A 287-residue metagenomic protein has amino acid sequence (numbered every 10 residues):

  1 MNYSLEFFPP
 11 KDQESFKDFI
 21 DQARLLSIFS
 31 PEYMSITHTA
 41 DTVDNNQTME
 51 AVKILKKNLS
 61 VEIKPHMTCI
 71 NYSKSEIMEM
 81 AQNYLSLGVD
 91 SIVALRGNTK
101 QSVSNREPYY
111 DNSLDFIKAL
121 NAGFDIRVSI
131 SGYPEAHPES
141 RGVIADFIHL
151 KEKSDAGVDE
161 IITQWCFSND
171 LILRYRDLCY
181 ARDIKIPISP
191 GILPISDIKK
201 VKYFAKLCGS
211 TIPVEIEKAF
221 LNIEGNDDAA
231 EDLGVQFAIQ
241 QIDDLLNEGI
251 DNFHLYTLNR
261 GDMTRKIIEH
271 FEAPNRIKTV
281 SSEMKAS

Functional and structural regions predicted by a protein language model:
N2-D18, I63-S75, S129-A145, N222-Q236: Active-site mouth loops of central-metabolism enzymes
E6, M34, Y84, K153 (+3 more regions): Conserved, mostly hydrophobic/aromatic
F7-P10, T37-D41, H66-Y72, G97-T99 (+5 more regions): Active-site beta-loop-alpha junctions enriched in small/polar residues
Q13-L26, T48, K74-Q82, R141-E152 (+1 more regions): Short, acidic/polar
E14, P108, N112-Y133, D183-V235 (+2 more regions): Active-site pocket-lining/capping segments in soluble small-molecule metabolic enzymes
F16-R24, T42-V61: Glycine-rich, positively charged N-terminal anion/phosphate-binding segment
S30-A51, G97-P108, V158-I172, T257-G261: Glycine-rich, proline-tolerant flexible connector loops at the mouths of alpha/beta enzymes
C69-N83, E107-D111: Glycine-rich anion/phosphate-binding loops
